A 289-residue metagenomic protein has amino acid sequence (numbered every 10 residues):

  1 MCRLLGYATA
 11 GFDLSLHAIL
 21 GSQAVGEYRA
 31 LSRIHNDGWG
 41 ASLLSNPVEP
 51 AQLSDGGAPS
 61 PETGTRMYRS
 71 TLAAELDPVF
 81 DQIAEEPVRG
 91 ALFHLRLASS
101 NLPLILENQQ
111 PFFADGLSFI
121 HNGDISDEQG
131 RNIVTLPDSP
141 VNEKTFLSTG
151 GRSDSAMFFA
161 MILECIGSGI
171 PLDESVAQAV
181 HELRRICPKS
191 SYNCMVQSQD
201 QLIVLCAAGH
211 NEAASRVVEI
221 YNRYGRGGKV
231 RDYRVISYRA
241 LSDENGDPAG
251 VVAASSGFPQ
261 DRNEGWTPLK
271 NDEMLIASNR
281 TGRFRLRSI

Functional and structural regions predicted by a protein language model:
M1-F119, I125-I289: N-terminal segments that mediate ammonia production and transfer in glutamine-dependent amidotransferase systems
